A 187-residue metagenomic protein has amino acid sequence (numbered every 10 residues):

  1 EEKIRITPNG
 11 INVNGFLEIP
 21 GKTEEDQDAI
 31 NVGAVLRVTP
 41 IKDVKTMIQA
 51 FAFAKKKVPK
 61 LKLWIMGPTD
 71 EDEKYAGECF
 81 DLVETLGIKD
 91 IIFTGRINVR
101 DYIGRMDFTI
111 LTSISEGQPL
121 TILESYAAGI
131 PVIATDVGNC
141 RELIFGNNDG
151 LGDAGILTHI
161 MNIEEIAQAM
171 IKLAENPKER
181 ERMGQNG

Functional and structural regions predicted by a protein language model:
G10: Carbohydrate-associated surface elements
E25-K42, I48-F51, W64: Conserved donor-binding/catalytic core segment of Leloir-type glycosyltransferases
A76-R96: Nucleotide-activated donor-binding/catalytic signature segment of Leloir-type glycosyltransferases, i.e., the conserved
G95-M106, A127: Short acidic alpha-helix that forms the nucleotide-activated donor recognition element in Leloir-type transferases
I114: Aromatic "clamp/platform" in nucleotide-sugar-dependent glycosyltransferases that forms part of the donor/acceptor
P131-A134, N139-I144: Short hydrophobic beta-strand element within catalytic cores of glycosyltransferases and related nucleotide-activated
F145-I163, K172-P177: Conserved acidic donor-binding segment of nucleotide-sugar-dependent glycosyltransferases
K172, E179-G187: A short, well-ordered alpha-helix in the C-terminal region of glycosyltransferases
